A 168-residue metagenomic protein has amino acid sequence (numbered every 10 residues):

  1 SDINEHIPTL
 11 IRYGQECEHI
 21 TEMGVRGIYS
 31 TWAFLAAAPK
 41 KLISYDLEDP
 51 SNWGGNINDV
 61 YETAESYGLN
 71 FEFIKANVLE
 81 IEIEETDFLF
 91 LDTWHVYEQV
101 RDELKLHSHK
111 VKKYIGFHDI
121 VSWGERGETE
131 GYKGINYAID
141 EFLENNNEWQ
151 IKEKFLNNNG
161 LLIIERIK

Functional and structural regions predicted by a protein language model:
D2-K168: S-adenosylmethionine/decaboxylated-SAM
